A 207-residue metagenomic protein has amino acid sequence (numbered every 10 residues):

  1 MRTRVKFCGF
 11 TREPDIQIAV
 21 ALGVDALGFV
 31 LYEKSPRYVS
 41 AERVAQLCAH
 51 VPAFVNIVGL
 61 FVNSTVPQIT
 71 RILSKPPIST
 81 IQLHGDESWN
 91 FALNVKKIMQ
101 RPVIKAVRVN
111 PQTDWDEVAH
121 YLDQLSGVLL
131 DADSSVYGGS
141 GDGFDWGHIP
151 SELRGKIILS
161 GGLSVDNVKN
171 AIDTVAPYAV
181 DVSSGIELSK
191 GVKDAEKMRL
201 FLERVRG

Functional and structural regions predicted by a protein language model:
M1-G207: Conserved N-terminal beta1-alpha1 strand-loop-helix module at the mouth
